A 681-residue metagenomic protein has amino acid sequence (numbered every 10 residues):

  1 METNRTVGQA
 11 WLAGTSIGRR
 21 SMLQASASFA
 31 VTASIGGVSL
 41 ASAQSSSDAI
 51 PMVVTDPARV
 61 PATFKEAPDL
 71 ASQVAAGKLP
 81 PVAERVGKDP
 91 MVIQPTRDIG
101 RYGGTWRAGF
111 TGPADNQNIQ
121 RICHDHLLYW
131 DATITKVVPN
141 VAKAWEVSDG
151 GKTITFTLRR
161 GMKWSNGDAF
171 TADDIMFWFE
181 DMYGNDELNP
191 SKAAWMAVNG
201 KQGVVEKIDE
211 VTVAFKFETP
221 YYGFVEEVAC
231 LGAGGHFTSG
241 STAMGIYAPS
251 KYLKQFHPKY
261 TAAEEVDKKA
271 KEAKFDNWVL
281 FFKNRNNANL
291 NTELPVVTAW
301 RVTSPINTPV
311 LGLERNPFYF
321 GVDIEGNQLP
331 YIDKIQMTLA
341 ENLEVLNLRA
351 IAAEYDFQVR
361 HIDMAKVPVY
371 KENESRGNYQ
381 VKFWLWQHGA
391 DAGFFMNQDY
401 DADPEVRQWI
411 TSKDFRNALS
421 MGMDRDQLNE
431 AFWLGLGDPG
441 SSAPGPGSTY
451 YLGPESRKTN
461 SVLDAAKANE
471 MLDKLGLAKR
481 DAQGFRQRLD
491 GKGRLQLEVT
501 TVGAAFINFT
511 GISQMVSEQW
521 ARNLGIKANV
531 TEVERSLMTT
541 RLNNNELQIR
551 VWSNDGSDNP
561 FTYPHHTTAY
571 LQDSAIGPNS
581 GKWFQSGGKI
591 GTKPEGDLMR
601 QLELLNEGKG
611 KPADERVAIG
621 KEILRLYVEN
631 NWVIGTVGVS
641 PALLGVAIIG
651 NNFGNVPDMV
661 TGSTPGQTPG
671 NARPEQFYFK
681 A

Functional and structural regions predicted by a protein language model:
M1-I17, S21, A25-I35: N-terminal secretory signal peptides
A30, S34, M91, F110 (+9 more regions): Detector for C-terminal structural segments
E66, S72-D149, E180: N-terminal lobe/hinge region of extracytoplasmic solute-binding protein
G104-G112, I154-T155, T298-R301, L311-L313 (+2 more regions): Short, well-ordered beta-strand elements
P113-D149, G232-V297, D323-P330, E372-Q387 (+6 more regions): Short, solvent-exposed loop/beta-turn-alpha elements that line the ligand-binding surface or hinge of extracytoplasmic
K143-N189, A214-K216, L346-R349, Q408-T411 (+1 more regions): Aromatic- and charge-enriched surface segment that lines or borders ligand/interaction sites
R159, W164, N287-N291, F318-Y370 (+3 more regions): Ligand-site clamp/hinge motif
W178, M182-K192, V205-K207, R301-G312 (+6 more regions): Extracellular/periplasmic solute-recognition and catalytic clefts
